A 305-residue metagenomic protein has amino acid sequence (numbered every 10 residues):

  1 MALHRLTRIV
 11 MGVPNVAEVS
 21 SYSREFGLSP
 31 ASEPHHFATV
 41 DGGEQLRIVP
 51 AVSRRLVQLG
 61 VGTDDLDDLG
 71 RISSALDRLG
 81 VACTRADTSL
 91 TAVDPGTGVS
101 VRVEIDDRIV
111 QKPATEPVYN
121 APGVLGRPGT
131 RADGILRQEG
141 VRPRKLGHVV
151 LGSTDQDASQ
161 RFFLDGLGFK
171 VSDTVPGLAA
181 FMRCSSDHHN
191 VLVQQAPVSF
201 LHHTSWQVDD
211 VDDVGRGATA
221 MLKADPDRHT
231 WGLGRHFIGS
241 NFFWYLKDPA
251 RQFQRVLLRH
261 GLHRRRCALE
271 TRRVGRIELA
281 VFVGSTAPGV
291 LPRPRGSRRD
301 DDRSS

Functional and structural regions predicted by a protein language model:
M1-A17, L56-V61, P117-D157, H188 (+2 more regions): N-terminal beta-strand motif that seeds the catalytic metal site of vicinal oxygen chelate
M1-Q45, P95, L151-H189, Q194: Core segments of cupin and vicinal oxygen chelate
H4-P34, A38-R71, D77-L79, R295-S304: The feature marks the first
L6-P14, A51-A75, D87-G98, K145-T154 (+2 more regions): Vicinal oxygen chelate
R47-V49, V101-I105, V193: Short amphipathic beta-strand/extended segments with alternating polar/hydrophobic composition
S73, D77-R142, A180, D225-S305: Vicinal oxygen chelate
D157-R235, N241-W244, D248-A250, Q254-V256 (+1 more regions): Structured core of small recognition/catalytic domains
